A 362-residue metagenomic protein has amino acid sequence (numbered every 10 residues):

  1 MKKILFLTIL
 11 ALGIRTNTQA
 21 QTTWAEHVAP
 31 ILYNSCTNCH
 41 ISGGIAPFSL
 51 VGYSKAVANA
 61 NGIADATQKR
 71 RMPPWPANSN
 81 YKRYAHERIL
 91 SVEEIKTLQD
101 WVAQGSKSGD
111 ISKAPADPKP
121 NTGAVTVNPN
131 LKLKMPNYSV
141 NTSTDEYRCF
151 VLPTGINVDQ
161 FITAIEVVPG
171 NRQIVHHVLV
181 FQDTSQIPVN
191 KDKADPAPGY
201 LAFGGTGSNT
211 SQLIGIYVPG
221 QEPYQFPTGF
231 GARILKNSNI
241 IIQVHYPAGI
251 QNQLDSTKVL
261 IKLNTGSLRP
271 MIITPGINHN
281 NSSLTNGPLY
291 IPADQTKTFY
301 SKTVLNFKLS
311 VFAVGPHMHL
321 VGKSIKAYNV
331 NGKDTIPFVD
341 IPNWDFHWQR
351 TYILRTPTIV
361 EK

Functional and structural regions predicted by a protein language model:
M1-T23: Bacterial Sec-dependent N-terminal signal peptides
G13-I14, I63, P188, Y328: Single-residue recognition of alpha-helix boundary sites
R15-N17, C36, Q173: A composition/secondary-structure signal for short, hydrophobic, low-basic-content segments with alpha-helix propensity
Q21-F150, N239-Q243: Aromatic- and Gly/Pro-enriched helix-to-coil junctions and flexible linker segments
P74-W75, S79-Y84, A114-Q160, E166-S310 (+1 more regions): Beta-strand-centric surfaces of beta-sandwich/beta-rich domains
